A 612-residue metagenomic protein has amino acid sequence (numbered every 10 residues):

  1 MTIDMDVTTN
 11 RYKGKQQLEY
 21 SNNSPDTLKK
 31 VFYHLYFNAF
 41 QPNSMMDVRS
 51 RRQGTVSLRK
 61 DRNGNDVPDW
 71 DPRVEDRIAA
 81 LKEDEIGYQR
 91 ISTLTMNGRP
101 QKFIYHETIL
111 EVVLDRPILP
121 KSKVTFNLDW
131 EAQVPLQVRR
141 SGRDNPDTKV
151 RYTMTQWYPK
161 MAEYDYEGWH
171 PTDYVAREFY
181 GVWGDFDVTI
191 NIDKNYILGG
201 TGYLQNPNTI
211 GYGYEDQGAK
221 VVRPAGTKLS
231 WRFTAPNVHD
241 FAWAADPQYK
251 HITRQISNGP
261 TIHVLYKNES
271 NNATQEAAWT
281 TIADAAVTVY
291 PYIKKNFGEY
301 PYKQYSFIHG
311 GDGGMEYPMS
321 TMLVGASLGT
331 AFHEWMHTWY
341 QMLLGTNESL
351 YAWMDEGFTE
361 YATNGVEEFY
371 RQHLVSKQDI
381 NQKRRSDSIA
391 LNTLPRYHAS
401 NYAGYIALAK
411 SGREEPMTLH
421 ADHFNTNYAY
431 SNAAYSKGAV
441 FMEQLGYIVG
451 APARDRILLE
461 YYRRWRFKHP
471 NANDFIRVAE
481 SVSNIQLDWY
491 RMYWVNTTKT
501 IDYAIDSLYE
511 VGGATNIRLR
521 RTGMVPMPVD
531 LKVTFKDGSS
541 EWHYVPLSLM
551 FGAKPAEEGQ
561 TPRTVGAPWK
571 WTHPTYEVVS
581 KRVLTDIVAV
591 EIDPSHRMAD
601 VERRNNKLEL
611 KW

Functional and structural regions predicted by a protein language model:
M1-K13, P42, L487-W489: N-terminal, polar/Ser/Thr-rich
Q16-L18, L35, S122-L136, F186-K194 (+2 more regions): Short, hydrophobic/aromatic-enriched beta-strand segments in well-ordered soluble domains
S21, D61-G64, D69-D147, W569-D586 (+2 more regions): A surface-exposed beta-strand-loop module
K30-R99, Y152-T155, N191, N195-Y196 (+1 more regions): Solvent-exposed beta-hairpin/edge-strand motifs
L35, F233, H263-R518, P526: Hydrophobic alpha-helical and helix-loop surface patches within well-folded domains that function as non-catalytic
M45-L58, E131-F186, H596-W612: Glycine/proline-rich low-complexity spacer/linker segments in large multi-domain proteins
M161-G168, A176-F332, Y361, H373: Hydrophobic helix-coil surface modules that form long, contiguous segments used for peptide/substrate interaction
L204-P207, M417, P452, W465-W612: Non-catalytic accessory/interaction domains
